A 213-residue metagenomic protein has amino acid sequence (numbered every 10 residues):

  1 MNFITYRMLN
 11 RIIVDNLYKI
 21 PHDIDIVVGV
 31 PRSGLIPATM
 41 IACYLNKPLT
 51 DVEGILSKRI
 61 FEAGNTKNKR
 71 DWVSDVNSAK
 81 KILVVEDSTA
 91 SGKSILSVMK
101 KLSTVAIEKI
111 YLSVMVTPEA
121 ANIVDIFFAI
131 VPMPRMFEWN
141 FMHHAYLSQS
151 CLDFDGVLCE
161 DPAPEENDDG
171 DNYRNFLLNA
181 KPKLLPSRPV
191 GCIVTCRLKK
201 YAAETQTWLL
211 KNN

Functional and structural regions predicted by a protein language model:
M1-V190, R197-N212: PRPP-associated nucleotide enzymes
